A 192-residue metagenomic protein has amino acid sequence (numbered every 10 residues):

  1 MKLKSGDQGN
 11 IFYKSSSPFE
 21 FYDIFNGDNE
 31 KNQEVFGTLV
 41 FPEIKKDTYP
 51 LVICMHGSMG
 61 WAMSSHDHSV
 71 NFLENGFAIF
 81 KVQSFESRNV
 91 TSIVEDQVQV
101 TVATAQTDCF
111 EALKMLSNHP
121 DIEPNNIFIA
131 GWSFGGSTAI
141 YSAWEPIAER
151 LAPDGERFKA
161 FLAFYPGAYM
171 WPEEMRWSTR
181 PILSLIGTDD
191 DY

Functional and structural regions predicted by a protein language model:
M1-D47: N-terminal cap/lid segment of alpha/beta-hydrolase-fold proteins
S16-S17, T188-D191: Acidic beta-to-alpha connecting loop that harbors the catalytic carboxylate
I24-N26, T104-T179, D191: Primarily recognizes the serine-hydrolase "nucleophile elbow" in alpha/beta-hydrolase and SGNH/GDSL folds
F25-T38, T48-N118: Serine-hydrolase catalytic machinery in alpha/beta-hydrolase-like enzymes
C54-M59, P166, G187-T188: Glycine-rich His-Gly loop
A62-M63, N89-V90, M170-E173, Y192: Extracytoplasmic/secreted cell-surface and envelope-processing proteins
F80, L162, L185: Conserved Rossmann-like nucleotide-binding pocket used by diverse enzymes that bind dinucleotide cofactors
S178, S184-I186: Short beta-strand/loop motif that positions the catalytic acidic residue of the alpha/beta-hydrolase fold
